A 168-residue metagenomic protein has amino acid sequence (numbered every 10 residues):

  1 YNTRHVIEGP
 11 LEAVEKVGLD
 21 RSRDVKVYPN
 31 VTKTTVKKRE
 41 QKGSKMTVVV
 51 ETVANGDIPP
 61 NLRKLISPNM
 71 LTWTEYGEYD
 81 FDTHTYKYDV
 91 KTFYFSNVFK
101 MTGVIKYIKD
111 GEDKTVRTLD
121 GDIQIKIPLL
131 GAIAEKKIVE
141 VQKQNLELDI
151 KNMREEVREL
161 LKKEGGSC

Functional and structural regions predicted by a protein language model:
Y1-N61: Hydrophobic ligand-binding cavity/cleft-lining segments
P10-K16, N69, V141, N145 (+1 more regions): Short amphipathic alpha-helical segments
A13-V17, L119, M153: Hydrophobic pocket/interface hotspot
S22-V31, L65-M70, Y94-F99: Short, solvent-exposed secondary-structure boundary motifs
Q41-G43, D82, D110-D113: Short strand-connecting beta-turns/loops that link adjacent beta-strands
V49, W73, E78, K87-E140: Beta-strand/loop substructures that line and gate deep hydrophobic ligand-binding cavities in soluble
D57-F81: Helix-adjacent hinge/juxtasegments
Y79-F81, A132-C168: A conserved amphipathic terminal alpha-helix motif
